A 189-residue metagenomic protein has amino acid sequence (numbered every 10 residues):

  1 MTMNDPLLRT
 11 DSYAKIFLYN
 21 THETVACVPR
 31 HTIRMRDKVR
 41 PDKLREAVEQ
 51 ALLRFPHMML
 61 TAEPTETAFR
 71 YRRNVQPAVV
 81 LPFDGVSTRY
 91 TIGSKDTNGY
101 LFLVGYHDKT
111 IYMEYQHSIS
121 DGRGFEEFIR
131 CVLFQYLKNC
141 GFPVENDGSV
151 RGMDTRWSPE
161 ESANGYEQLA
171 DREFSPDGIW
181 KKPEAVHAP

Functional and structural regions predicted by a protein language model:
M1-L169: Non-catalytic N-terminal regions of enzymes
A163-P189: Flexible, P/S/T/G-rich "lid" or insertion loops adjacent to the active sites of thioester-utilizing
